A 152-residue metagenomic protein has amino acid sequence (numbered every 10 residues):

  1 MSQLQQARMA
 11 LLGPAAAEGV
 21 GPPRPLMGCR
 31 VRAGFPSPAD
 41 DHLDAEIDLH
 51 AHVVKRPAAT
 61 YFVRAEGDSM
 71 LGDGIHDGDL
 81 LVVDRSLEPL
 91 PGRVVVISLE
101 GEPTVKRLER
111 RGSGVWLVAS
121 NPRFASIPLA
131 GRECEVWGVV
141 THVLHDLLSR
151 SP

Functional and structural regions predicted by a protein language model:
M1-L71, E102-P103, G114, A125 (+3 more regions): Short, positionally conserved secondary-structure boundary motifs
T60, L90-V95: Short, hydrophobic/aromatic-rich segments at coil-to-beta transitions
G72-D73, D79-L81: Charged, well-structured alpha/beta interaction segments
G78-D79, R93: Structural motif
V82-V83, V96: Hydrophobic beta-strand signal
L108-E109, G114: Well-ordered alpha/beta subsegment
